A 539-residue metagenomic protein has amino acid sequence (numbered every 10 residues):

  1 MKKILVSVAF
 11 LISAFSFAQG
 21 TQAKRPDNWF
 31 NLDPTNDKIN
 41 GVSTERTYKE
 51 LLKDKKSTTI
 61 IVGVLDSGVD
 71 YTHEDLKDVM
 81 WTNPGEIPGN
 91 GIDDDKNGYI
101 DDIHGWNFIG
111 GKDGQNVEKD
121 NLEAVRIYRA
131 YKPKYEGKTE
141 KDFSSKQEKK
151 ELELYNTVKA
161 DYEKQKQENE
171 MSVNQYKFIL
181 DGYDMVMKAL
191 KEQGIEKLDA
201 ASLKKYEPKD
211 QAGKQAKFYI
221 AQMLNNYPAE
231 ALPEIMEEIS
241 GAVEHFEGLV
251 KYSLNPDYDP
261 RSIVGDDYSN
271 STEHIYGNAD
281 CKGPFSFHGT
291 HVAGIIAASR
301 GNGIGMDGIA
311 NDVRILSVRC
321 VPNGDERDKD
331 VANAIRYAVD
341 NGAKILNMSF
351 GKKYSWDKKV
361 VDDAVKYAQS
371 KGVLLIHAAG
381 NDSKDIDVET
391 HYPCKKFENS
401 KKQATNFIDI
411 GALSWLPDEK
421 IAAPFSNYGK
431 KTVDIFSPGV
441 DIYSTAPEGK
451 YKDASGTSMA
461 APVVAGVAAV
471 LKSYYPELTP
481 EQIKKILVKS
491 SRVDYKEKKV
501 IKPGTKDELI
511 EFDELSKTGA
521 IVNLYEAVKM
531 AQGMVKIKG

Functional and structural regions predicted by a protein language model:
M1-A23, G539: Bacterial Sec-dependent N-terminal signal peptides
A18-I39, S370-V373, Q532-G539: Sec-dependent signal peptide cleavage junction
G20-P34, G137-L180, I335-K358, A378: Short acidic, glycine-rich surface-loop motifs adjacent to enzyme active sites
Y48-K56, P284-S286, D307-A310, E326-N347 (+5 more regions): Mature extracellular/periplasmic domains of secretome proteins
K49-I61, V69-P84, P88-D267, S271-R327 (+4 more regions): Subtilisin-like serine protease catalytic core
D66, G380, G456: Active-site glycine-centered loops adjacent to acidic/histidine catalytic or metal-binding residues that shape
D257, V373, C394-S473, E477 (+2 more regions): Extracellular S/T/G-rich loop segment that most often corresponds to the catalytic His/Ser-adjacent loop
V339-N341, I345-M348, K359, T405-D409 (+1 more regions): C-terminal subdomain of the subtilisin-like protease fold in secreted/lumenal serine endopeptidases
